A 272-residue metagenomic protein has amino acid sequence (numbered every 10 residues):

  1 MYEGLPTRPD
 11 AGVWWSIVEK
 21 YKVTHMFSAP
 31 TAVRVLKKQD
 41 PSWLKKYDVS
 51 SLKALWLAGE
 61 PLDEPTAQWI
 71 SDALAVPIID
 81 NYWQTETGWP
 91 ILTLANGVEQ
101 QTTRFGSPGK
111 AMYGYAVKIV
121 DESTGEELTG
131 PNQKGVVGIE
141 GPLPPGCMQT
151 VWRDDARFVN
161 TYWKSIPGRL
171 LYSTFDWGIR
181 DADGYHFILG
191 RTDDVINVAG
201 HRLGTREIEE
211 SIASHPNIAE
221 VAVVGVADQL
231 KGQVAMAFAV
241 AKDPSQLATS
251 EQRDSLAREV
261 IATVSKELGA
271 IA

Functional and structural regions predicted by a protein language model:
M1-I17, R202-I208: ATP-dependent adenylate-forming carboxylate-activation enzymes
W15-S16, V23-S28, K37-F105, A116 (+1 more regions): Gly/Ser/Thr-rich phosphate-binding loop
E19, M26, P144, G168-L170 (+1 more regions): AMP-binding/adenylate-forming catalytic core of the ANL superfamily
S51, A75, G114, R157 (+2 more regions): Glycine-centered tight turns that cap/initiate beta-strands
G59, W83, G109, D176 (+1 more regions): Active-site glycine-centered loops adjacent to acidic/histidine catalytic or metal-binding residues that shape
Q100-S107, T161-I166: Short, P/G- and charge-enriched loop/turn segments at secondary-structure junctions
K110-G114, G125-K164, H201-L203: Conserved ATP/PPi-binding loop(s) of AMP-dependent carboxylate-activating enzymes
K118-G141, A182-D183, L247-A257: Conserved beta-loop-beta connector loops within the AMP-binding
